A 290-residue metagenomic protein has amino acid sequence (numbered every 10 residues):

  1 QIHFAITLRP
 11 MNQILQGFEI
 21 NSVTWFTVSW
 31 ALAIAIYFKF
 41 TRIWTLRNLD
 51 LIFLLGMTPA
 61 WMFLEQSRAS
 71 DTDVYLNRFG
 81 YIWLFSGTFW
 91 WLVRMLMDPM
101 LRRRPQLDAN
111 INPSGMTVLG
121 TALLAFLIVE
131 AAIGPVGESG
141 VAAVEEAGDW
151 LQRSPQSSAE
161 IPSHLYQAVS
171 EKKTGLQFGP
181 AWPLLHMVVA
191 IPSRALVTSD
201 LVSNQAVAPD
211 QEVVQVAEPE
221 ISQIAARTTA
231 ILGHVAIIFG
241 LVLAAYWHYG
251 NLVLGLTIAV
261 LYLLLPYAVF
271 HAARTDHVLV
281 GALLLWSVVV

Functional and structural regions predicted by a protein language model:
I2-G134: Membrane-embedded, hydrophobic transmembrane alpha-helices
L8-G17, F38-F40, V213-S222, I237-L243 (+1 more regions): Short juxtamembrane and helix-loop transition motifs at transmembrane-helix boundaries in membrane proteins
G115-L184, V188: Aromatic-rich transmembrane-lumenal/periplasmic boundary elements in polytopic membrane proteins
S163-T228, L232: Short hydrophobic/aromatic helix or loop-helix immediately within or flanking a transmembrane segment in polytopic
I224-H248: Transmembrane-helix motifs of polytopic, lipid-linked glycan transferases
V242-L264: Transmembrane-helix signature of polytopic, membrane-embedded enzymes that assemble or transfer cell-envelope glycans
F270-L279: Short acidic/glycine- and proline-prone juxtamembrane loop motifs at membrane-interface regions of multi-pass membrane
V280-V290: Specific aromatic-rich, kink-prone transmembrane helix
